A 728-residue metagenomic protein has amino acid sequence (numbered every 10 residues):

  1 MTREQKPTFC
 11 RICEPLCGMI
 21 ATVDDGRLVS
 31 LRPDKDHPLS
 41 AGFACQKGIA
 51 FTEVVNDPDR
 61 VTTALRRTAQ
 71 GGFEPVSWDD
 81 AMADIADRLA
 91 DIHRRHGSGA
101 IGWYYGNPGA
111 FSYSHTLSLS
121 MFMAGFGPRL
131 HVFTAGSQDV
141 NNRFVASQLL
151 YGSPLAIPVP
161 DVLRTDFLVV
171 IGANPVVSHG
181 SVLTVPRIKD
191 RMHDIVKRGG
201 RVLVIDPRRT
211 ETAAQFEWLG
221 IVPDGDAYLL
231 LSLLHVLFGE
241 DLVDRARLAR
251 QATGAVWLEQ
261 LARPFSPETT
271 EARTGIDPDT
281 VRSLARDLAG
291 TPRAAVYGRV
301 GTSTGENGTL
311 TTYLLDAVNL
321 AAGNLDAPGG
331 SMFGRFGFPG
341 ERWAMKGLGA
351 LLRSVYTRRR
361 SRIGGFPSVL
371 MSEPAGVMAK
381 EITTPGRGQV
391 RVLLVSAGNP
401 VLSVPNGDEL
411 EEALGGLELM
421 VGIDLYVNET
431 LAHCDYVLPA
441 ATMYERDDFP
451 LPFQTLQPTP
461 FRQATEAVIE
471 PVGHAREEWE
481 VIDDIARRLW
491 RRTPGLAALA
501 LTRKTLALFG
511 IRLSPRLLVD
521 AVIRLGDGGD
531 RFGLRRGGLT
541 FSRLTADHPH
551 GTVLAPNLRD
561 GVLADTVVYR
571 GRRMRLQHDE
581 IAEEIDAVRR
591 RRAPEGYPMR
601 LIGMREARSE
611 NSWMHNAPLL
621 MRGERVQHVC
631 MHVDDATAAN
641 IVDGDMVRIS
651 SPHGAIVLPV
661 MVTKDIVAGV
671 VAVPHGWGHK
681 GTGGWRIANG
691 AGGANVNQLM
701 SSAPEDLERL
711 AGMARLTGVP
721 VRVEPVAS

Functional and structural regions predicted by a protein language model:
M1-E240, G254, D277, S368 (+3 more regions): N-terminal export/assembly segments and adjacent metallocofactor-ligating motifs of anaerobic energy-metabolism
H96-A100, V243-L248, A295, D326-F333 (+1 more regions): Flexible, glycine/charged-enriched surface loops at secondary-structure junctions
I101-N107, V170-G172, A295-G305, L394-S396: Short glycine-rich or small-residue beta-strand-to-loop segments that form or flank ligand, phosphate, metal/Fe-S
T116-H193, R198-I205, T212, A227-L231 (+3 more regions): Extended redox/cofactor-interaction regions of prokaryotic respiratory oxidoreductases
A214-I221, D448-L451, P460-P471: Short beta-alpha connecting loops at secondary-structure transitions that line or flank enzyme active sites
L233, Q251-A375: Active-site phosphate/pyrophosphate-binding segments
G416-L419, I423-D448, F453-F461, A486 (+1 more regions): C-terminal, active-site-flanking charged/polar segments
A467-V468, V472-F532, R536, S612-C630 (+1 more regions): Long, contiguous, secondary-structure-rich segments that constitute the structural scaffold of globular domains
